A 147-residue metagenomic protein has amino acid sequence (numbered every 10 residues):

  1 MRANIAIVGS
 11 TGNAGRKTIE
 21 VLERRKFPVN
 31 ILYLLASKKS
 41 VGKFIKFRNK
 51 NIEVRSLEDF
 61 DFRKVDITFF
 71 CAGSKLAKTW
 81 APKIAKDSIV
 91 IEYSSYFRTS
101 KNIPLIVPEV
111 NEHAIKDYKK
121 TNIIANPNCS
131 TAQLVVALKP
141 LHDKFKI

Functional and structural regions predicted by a protein language model:
M1-I147: N-terminal Rossmann-like NAD(P) cofactor-binding subdomain of oxidoreductases, focused on the glycine-rich
